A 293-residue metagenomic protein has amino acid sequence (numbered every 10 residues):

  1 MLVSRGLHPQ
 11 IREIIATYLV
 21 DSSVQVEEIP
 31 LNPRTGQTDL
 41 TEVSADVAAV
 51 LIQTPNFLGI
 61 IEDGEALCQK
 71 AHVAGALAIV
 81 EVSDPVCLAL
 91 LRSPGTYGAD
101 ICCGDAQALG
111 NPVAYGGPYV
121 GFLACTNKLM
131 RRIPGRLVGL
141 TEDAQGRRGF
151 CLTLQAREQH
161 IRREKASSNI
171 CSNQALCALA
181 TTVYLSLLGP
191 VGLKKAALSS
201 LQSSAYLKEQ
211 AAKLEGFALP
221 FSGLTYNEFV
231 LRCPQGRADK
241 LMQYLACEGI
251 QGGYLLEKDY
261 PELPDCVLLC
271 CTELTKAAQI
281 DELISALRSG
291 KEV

Functional and structural regions predicted by a protein language model:
M1-G149, G216, D239-Q243, C247 (+2 more regions): Conserved PLP-enzyme active-site core in the AAT-like
M1-L2, E27, A49-Q53, A76 (+4 more regions): Glycine- and acidic
R5, P9-E13, L58-E65, P85-L88 (+12 more regions): Conserved structured core elements
L109-E215, L219-S222: Active-site C-terminal subdomain of aminotransferase-like
V191-E282: Conserved C-terminal alpha-helix-loop-beta "cap" of PLP-dependent enzymes that closes/shapes the active-site mouth
R288-V293: Generic C-terminal helix-cap and adjacent flexible tail
